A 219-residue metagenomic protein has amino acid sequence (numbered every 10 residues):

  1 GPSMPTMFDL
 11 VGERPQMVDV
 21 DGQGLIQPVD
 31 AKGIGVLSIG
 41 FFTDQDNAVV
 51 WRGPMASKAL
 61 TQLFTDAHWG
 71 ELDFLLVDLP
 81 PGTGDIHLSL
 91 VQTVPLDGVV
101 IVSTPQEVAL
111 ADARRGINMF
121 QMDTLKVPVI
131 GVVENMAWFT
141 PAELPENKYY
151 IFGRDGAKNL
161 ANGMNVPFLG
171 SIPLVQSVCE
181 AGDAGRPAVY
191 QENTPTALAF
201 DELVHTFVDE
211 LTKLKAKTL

Functional and structural regions predicted by a protein language model:
G1-D46, S57: Phosphate-binding loop that captures ATP/GTP phosphates
P5-G12, T61-H68, V91, P95 (+4 more regions): Signal for well-folded cores of large energy- and translation-related assemblies
D9-Q16, I117-F120, E146-F152, P187-Y190: Short, hinge-like loop/turn segments at secondary-structure boundaries
K32-G35, G70-L75, G98: Loop/turn-to-beta-strand initiation segments
G40-L90: Phosphate-binding/switch loop-helix module in NTP-utilizing enzymes
D73-F74, P80-E180: Conserved catalytic-core segment of NTP-binding enzymes
G182-T196: C-terminal boundary of histidine-terminating zinc-finger modules
N193-K215: Histidine-centered active-site loop/cap adjacent to the catalytic His in serine esterases/O-acetyl transfer systems
